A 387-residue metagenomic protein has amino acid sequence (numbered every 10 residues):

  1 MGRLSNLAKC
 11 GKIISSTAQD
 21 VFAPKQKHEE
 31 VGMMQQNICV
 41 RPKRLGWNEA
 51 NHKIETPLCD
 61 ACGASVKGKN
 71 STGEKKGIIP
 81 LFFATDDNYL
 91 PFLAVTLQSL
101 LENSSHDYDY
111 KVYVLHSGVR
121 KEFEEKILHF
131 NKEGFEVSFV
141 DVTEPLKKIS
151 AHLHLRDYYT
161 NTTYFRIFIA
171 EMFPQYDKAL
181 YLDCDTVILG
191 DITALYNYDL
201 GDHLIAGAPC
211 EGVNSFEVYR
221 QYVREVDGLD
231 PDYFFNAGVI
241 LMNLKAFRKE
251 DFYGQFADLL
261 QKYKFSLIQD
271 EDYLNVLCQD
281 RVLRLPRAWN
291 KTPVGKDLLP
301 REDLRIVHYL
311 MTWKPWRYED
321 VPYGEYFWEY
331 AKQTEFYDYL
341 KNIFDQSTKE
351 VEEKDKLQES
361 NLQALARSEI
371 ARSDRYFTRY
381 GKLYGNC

Functional and structural regions predicted by a protein language model:
R3, K12-S15, P24: Short, positively charged and aromatic/hydrophobic N-terminal segments
C10, I14, Q35-I79, T85 (+3 more regions): A glycosyltransferase accessory/donor-loop signature
L90-S105: Histidine-anchored nucleotide/phosphate-binding helix
K111-S117, G207-A208: Short internal beta-strands
N131-I169: Active-site-proximal specificity loops/subdomain of glycosyltransferases
A179: Short aromatic/hydrophobic "clamp" motif used to bind/position activated sugar donors
D183-V187: The conserved acidic donor/metal-binding loop of glycosyltransferases
G190-V218: Conserved donor-nucleotide/metal-binding helix-loop-beta segment in metal-dependent transferases, i.e., the alpha-helix
